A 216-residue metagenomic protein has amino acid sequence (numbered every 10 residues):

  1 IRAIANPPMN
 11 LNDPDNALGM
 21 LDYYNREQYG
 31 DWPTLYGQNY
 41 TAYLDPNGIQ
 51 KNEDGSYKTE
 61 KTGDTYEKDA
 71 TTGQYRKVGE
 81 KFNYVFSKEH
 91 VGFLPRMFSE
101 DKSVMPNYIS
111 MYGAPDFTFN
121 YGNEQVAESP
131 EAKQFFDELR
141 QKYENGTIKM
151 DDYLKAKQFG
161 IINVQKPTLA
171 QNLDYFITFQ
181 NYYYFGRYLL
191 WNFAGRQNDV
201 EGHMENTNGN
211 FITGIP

Functional and structural regions predicted by a protein language model:
A5-P216: Lumenal/periplasmic acceptor-binding loop at the mouth of the active site in multi-pass, GT-C-fold membrane enzymes
